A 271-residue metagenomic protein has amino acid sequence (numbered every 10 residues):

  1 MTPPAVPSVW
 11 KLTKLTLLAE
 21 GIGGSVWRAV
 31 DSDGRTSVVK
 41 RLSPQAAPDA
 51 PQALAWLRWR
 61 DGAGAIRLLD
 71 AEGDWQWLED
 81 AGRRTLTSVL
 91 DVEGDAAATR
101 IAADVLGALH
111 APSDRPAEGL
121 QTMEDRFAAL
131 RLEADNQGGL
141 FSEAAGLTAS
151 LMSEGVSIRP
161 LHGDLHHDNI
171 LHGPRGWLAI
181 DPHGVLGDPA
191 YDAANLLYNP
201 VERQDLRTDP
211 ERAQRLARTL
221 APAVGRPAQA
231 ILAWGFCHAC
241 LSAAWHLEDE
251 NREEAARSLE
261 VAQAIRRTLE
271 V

Functional and structural regions predicted by a protein language model:
M1-A65, G176, A264-V271: Conserved NTP-binding catalytic cores of kinases and kinase-like/nucleotidyltransferase enzymes across multiple kinase
M1-T13, G139-S142, S150, T208-R212 (+2 more regions): Regulatory N- and C-terminal appendages and interdomain linkers associated with kinase/kinase-like NTP transferase
T2-V6, D114-G163, G173, P222: An alpha-helical support segment within catalytic cores of ATP-dependent transferases
I22-G23, R35-W77, R84-L109, D209: A conserved alpha-helical element in kinase catalytic cores
S25-V30, V39, L68, G146-Y191: Active-site acidic catalytic loop and adjacent metal/ATP-binding pocket of ATP-dependent phosphoryl transfer enzymes
G82, S88-S142, G184-D188, V271: A cross-family kinase active-site recognition segment
G173-R218, P222-A228, R252, S258-V261 (+1 more regions): Active-site Asp-x-Gly
